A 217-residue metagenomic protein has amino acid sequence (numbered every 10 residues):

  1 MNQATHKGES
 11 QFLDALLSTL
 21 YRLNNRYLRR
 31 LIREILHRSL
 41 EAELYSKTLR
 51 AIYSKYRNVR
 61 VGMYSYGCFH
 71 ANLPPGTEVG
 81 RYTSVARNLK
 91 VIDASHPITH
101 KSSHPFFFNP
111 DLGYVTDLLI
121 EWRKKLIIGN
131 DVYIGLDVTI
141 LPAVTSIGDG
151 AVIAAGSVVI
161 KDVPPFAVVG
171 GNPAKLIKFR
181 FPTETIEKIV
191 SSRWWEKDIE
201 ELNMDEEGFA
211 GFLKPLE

Functional and structural regions predicted by a protein language model:
M1-I52: Membrane-proximal basic amphipathic "stem/tether" segments
N2-S10, F106-T139, P173-E217: C-terminal segments of enzyme domains that contribute to small-molecule binding surfaces
K47-R50, R60, Y66-I147, P173 (+1 more regions): Flexible, glycine/small-residue-enriched loop-and-beta-strand segment within the central core of proteins
Y56-N58: N-terminal helix-cap/turn-to-beta initiation motif at the start of protein domains
A94, D162, I189: Residues that scaffold the ATP/ADP-binding catalytic core of kinase and kinase-like folds
G148, D162-G170, F179: Short conserved catalytic/interaction loops centered on acidic-Pro-aromatic/His motifs
G156, K161: Basic (Lys/Arg-enriched) interaction patch that binds polyanionic ligands
